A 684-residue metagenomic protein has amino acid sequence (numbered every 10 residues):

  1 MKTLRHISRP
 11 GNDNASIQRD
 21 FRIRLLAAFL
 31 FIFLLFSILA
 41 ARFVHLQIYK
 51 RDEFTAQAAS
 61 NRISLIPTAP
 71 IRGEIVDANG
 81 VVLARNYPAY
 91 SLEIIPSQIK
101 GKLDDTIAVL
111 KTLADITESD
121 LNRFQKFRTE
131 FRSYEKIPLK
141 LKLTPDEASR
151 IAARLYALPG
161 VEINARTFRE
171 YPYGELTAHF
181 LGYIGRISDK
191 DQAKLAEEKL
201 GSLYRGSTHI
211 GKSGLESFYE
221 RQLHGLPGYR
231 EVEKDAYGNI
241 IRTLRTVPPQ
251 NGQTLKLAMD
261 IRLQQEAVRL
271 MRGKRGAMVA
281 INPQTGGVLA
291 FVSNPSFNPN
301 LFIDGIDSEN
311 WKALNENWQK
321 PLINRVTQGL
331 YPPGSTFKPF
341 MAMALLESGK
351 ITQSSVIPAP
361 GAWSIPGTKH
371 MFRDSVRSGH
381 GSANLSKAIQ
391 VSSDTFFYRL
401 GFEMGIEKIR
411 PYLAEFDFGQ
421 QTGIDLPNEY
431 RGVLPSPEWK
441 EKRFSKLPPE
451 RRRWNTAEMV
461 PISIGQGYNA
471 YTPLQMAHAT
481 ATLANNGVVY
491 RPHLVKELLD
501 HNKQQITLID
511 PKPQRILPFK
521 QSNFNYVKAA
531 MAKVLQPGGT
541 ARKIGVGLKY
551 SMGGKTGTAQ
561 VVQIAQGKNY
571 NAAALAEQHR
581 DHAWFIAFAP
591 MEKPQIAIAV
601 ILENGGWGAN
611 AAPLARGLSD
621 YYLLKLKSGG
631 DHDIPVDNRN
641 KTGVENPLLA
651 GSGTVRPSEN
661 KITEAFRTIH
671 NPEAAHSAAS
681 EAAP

Functional and structural regions predicted by a protein language model:
M1-S308, L330, K350-P358, E407-D417 (+12 more regions): Periplasmic/cell-envelope proteins involved in peptidoglycan metabolism and beta-lactam response
K2-N12, A84, K234-T246, Q284-T336 (+4 more regions): Beta-lactam-recognizing serine transpeptidase/beta-lactamase-like catalytic domain environment
